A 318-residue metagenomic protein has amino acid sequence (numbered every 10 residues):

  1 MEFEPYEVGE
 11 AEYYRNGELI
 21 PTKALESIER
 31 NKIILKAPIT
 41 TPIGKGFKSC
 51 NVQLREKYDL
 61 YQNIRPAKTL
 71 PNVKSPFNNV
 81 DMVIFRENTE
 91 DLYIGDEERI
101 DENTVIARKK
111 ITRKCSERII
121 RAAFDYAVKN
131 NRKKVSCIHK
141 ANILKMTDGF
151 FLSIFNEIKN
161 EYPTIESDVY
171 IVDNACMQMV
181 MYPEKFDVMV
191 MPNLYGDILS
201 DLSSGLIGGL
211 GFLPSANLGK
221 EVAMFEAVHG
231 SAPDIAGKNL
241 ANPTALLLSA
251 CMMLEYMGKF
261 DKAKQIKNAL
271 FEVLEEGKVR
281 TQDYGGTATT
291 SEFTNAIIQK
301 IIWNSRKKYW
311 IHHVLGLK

Functional and structural regions predicted by a protein language model:
E2-K23, M179: N-terminal beta-loop-helix "entrance" segment that forms/cooperates in small-molecule cofactor or anionic ligand
E10-Y13, M179-K278: Glycine-rich phosphate/nucleotide-binding loop
Y14-K109, L194: N-terminal glycine-rich phosphate/adenylate-binding segment common to multiple enzyme folds
R30-I33, T40, R55-N63, E90 (+10 more regions): Generic secondary-structure signature for well-ordered alpha-helical cores
L70-D96, K110, K114, G230-A263: Short, glycine-/small-residue-rich phosphate/pyrophosphate-handling segment
D101-D173, Y182-K185: Glycine-rich phosphate/diphosphate-binding loop of Rossmann-like nucleotide-binding domains
A288-I311, L315: Phosphate-binding loop/pocket of nucleotide- and phosphate-handling active sites
